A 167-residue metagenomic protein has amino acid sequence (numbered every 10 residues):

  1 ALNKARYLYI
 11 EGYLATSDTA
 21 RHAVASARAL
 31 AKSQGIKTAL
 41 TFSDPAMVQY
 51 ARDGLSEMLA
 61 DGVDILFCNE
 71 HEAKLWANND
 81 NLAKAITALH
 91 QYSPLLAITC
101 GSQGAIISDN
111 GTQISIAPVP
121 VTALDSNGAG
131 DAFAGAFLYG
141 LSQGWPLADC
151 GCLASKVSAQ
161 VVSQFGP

Functional and structural regions predicted by a protein language model:
A1-K4: Short amphipathic alpha-helix with an adjacent loop that forms part of the alpha/beta core around
R6-Y7, A134: Short SAM/SAH-binding signature in class I
Y7-T87, Q103-A105: Conserved beta-alpha-beta core of the PfkB/ribokinase-like small-molecule kinase fold
A29-S33, D53, E57-M58, N78-P167: Conserved phosphate-binding/catalytic region of the ribokinase-like
